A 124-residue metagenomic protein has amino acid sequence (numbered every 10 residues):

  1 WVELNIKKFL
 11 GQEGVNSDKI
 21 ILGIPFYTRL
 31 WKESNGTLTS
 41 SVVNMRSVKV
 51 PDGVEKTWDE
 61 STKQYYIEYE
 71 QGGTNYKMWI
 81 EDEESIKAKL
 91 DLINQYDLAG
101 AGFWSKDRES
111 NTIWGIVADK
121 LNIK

Functional and structural regions predicted by a protein language model:
W1-N16: Catalytic-core region of carbohydrate-active enzymes that cleave or remodel glycosidic bonds
E3-L4, E84-K87, Y96: A structural signal for well-ordered alpha-helical segments within the folded catalytic domains of diverse enzymes
G11, N75-W79, F103: Second-shell loop/turn segments in exported
S17-K19, G100-S105: Surface-exposed patches in mature extracellular/periplasmic domains of secreted proteins
S17-L92, A118-K124: Glycan-binding loop/region signatures in secreted carbohydrate-active enzymes
L92-G102: Conserved, well-ordered alpha-helix/loop/beta-strand core segments that scaffold catalytic motifs
K106-T112: Acidic-and-aromatic substrate-binding clefts and catalytic sites of carbohydrate-active enzymes
I113-V117: Short secondary-structure transition/capping segments
